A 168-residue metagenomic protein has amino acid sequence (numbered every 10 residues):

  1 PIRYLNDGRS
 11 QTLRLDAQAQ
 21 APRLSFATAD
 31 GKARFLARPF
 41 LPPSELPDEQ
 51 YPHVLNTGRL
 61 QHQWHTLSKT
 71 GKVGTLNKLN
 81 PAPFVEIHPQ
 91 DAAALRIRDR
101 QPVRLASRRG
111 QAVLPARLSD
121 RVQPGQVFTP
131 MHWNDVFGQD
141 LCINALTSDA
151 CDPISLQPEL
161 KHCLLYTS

Functional and structural regions predicted by a protein language model:
P1-I2, T66, T70-E86, Q90-S168: Long, contiguous, secondary-structure-rich segments that constitute the structural scaffold of globular domains
P1-V73: Long, low-complexity segments enriched in small/aliphatic residues
